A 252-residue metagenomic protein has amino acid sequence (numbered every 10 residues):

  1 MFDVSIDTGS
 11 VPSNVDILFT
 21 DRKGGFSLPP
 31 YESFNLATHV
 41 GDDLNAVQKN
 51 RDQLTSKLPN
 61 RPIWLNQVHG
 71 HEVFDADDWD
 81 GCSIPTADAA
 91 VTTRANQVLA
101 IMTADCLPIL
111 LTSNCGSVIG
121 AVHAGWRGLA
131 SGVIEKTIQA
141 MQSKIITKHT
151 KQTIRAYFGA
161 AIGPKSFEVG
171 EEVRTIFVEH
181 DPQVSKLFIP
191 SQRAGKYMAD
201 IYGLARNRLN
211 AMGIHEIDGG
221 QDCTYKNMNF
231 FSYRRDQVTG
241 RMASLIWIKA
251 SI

Functional and structural regions predicted by a protein language model:
M1-I252: Active-site microenvironment for binding and transforming phosphate-containing groups
